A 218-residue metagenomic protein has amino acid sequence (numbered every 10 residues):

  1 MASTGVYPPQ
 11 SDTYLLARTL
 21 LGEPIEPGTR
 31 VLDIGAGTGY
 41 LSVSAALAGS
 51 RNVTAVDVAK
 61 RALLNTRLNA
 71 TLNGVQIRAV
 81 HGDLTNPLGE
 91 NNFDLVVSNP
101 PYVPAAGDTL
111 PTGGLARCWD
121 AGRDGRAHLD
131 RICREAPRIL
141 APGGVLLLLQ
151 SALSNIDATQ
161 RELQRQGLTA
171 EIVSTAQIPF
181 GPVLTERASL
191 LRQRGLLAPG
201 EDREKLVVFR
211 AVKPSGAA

Functional and structural regions predicted by a protein language model:
M1-A48, A59, N86-P87, E186-A217: SAM-dependent Rossmann-like transferase core, predominantly class I methyltransferases with a strong bias toward
G5, R126-L184: Conserved Class I SAM-dependent methyltransferase catalytic core
S50-R51, G144: A short helix->loop->beta-strand "cap" motif at the edges of active sites that frequently abuts
N52-D57: Conserved SAM-binding motif I beta-strand of class I
T66-R67: Conserved SAM-binding loop
G74-L84: Conserved SAM-binding strand-loop segment of SAM-dependent methyltransferases
T85-V96: A short acidic, Gly/Pro-enriched loop at the edge of an enzyme's catalytic core that lines a small-molecule cofactor
P100-H128: Mobile active-site "lid"/loop adjacent to the S-adenosyl-L-methionine
